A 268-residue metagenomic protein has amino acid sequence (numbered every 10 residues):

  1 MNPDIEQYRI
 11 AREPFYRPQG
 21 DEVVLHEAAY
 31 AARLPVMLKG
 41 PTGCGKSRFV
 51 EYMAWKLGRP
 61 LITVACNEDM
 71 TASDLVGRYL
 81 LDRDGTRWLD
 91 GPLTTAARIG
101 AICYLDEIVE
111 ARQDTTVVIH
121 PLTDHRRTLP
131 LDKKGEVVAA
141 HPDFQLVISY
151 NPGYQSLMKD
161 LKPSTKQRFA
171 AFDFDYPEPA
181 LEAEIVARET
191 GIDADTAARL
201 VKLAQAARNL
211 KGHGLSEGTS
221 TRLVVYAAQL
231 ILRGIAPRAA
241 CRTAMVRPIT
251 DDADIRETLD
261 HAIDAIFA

Functional and structural regions predicted by a protein language model:
M1-A198, K202, H261-A268: AAA+ P-loop NTPase catalytic core and its hallmark functional loops
A54, P237-A268: C-terminal engagement/docking regions of AAA+ P-loop ATPases
D69, P179, G234-R238, R256: Alpha-helix initiation and N-capping motif
A183, T190-P248: Conserved AAA+ ATPase small/helical "lid" subdomain
